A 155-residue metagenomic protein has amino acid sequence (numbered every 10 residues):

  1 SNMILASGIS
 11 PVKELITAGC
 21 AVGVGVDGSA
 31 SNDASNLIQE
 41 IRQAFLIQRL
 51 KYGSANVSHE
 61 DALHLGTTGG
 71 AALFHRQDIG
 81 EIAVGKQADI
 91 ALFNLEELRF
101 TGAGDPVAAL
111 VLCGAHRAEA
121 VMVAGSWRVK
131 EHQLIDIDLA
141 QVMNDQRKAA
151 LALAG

Functional and structural regions predicted by a protein language model:
L5-A6: Helical hairpin unit composed of two closely spaced alpha helices linked by a short loop
I9: Short glycine/threonine-rich catalytic loop with a Thr-x-Gly-x-Asp
K13-E97, V111-A115: His/Asp/Glu-enriched, well-ordered alpha-helical/loop segment that forms or immediately abuts the divalent-metal
H64-G155: Active-site microenvironment of metallo-dependent hydrolases
